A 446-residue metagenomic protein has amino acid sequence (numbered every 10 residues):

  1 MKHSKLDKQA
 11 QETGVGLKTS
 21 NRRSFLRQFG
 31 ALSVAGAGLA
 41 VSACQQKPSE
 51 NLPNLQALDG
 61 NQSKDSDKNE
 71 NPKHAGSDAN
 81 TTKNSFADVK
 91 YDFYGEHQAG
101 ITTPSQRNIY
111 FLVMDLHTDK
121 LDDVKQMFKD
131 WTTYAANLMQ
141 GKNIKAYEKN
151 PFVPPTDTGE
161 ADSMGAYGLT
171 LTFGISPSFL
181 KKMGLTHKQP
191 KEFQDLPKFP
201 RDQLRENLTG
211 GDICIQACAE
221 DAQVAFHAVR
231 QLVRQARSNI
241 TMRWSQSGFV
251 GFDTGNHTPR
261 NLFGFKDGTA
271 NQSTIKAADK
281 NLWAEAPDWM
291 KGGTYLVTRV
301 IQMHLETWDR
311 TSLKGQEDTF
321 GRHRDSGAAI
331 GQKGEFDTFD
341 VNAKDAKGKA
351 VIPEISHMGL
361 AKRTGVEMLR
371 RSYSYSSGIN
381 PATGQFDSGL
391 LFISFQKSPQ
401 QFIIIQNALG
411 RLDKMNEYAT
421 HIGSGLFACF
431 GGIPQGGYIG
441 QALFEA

Functional and structural regions predicted by a protein language model:
M1-N21: N-terminal secretory signal peptides
S24-L39, N54, L58-G60, E70-A446: Long, histidine/aromatic-enriched segments associated with O2/redox biology
S42-A43: C-terminal motif of bacterial Sec signal peptides marking the signal peptidase cleavage site
Q46-N54: Bacterial Sec signal peptide processing site at the extreme N-terminus
